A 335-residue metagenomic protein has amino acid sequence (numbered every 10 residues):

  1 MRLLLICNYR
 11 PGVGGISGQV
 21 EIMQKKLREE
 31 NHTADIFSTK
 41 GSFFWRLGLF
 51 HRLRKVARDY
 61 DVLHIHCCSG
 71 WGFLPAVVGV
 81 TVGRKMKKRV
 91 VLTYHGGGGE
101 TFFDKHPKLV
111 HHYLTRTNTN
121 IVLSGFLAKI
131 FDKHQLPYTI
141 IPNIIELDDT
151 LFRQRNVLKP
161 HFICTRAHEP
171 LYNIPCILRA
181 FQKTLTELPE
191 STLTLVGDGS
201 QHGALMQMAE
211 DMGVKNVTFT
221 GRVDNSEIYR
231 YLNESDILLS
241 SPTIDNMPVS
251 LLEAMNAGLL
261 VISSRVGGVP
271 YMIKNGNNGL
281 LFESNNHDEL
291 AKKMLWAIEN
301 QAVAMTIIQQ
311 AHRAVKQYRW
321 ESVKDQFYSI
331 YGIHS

Functional and structural regions predicted by a protein language model:
L4-L5, R153-L185, L193-D198: Conserved donor-binding/catalytic core segment of Leloir-type glycosyltransferases
T115-L151, T220: Donor nucleotide-sugar binding/catalytic pocket of nucleotide-sugar-dependent glycosyltransferases
M206-V223: Nucleotide-activated donor-binding/catalytic signature segment of Leloir-type glycosyltransferases, i.e., the conserved
R222-V223, R230-S235: Short alpha-helical donor nucleotide-sugar binding micro-motif in glycosyltransferases
T243: Aromatic "clamp/platform" in nucleotide-sugar-dependent glycosyltransferases that forms part of the donor/acceptor
L260-S263: Short hydrophobic beta-strand element within catalytic cores of glycosyltransferases and related nucleotide-activated
N275-G276, L280-H287, W296-A302: Conserved acidic donor-binding segment of nucleotide-sugar-dependent glycosyltransferases
E289, W296, V303-Q317, S329: A short, well-ordered alpha-helix in the C-terminal region of glycosyltransferases
